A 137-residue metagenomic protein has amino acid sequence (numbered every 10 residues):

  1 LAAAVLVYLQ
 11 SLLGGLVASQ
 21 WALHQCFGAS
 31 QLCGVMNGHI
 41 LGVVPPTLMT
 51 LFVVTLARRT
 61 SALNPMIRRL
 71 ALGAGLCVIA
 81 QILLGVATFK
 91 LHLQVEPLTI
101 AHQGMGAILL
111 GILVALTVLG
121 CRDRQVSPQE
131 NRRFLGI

Functional and structural regions predicted by a protein language model:
L1-I137: Polytopic transmembrane helical bundles with strong interfacial aromatic enrichment
